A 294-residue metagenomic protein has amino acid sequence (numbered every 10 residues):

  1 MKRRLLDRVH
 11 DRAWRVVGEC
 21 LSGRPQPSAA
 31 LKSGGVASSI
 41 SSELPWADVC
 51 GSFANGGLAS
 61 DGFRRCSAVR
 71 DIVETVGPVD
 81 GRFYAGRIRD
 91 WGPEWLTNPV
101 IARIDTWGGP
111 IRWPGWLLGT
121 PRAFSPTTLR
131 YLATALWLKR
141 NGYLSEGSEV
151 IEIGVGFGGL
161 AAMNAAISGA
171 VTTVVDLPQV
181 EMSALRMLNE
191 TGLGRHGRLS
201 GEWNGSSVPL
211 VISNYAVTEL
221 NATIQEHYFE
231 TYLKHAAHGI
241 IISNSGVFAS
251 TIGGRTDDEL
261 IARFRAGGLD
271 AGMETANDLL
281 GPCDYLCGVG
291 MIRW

Functional and structural regions predicted by a protein language model:
K2-S125: N-terminal accessory regions of S-adenosyl-L-methionine
T128-E146: Conserved alpha-helix/loop element of class I SAM-dependent methyltransferases that forms part of the SAM/SAH-binding
E146-G156: Conserved class I S-adenosyl-L-methionine
F157-G169: Conserved SAM-binding loop of SAM-dependent methyltransferases across substrates and taxa, primarily the Class I
R186-S206: S-adenosyl-L-methionine
P209-T223: A short SAM/SAH-binding and catalytic strip from SAM-dependent methyltransferases
L220-Y232: A short, conserved alpha-helix within the catalytic core of class I
A236-F248: Conserved beta-strand signature within the Rossmann-like core of class I S-adenosyl-L-methionine
